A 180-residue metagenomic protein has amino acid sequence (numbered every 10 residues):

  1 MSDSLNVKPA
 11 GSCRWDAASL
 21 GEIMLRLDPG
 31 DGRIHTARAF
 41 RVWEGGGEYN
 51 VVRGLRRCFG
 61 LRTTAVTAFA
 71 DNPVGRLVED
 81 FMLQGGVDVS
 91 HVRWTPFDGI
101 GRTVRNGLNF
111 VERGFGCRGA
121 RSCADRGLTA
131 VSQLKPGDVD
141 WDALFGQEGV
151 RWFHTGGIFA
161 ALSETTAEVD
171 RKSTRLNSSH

Functional and structural regions predicted by a protein language model:
M1-H35: Positively charged, low-complexity intrinsically disordered leader regions
A17, F153, T174: Receiver (REC) domain switch-region micro-motif
T36-G45: Short pre-catalytic strand/loop immediately N-terminal to key active-site residues, enriched for Gly-Thr
W43, N50-R62, Q84: Alpha-helix C-terminal capping segments
R62-A160: Conserved N-terminal subdomain of the carbohydrate kinase-like
V139, A167-R171: Charged helix-capping and loop-helix junction motifs
A160-E168: Glycine/threonine-rich flexible loop motifs
K172-S178: Conserved small/polar residues in nucleotide/adenosyl-binding loops
